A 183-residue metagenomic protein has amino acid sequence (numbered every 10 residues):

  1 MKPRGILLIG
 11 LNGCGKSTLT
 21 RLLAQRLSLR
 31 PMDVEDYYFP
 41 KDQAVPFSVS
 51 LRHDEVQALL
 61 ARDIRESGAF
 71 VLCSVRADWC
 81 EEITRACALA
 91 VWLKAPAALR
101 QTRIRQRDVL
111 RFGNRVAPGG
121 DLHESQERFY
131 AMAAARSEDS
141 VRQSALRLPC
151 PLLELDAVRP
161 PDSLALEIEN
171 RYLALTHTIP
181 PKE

Functional and structural regions predicted by a protein language model:
L8: Hydrophobic anchor at the beta1->P-loop junction of P-loop NTPases
N12: The conserved Walker
K16: Conserved lysine of the Walker
R21, Q25-R65: Conserved substrate/cofactor phosphate-moiety recognition/catalytic segment in nucleotide-dependent phosphotransferases
E66-F70: Loop/turn-to-beta-strand initiation segments
A86-R107: Conserved phosphate-donor/acceptor-positioning beta-strand/loop module used by diverse small-molecule
Q106-N114: Conserved AAA+ ATPase "sensor/coupling" helix adjacent to the nucleotide-binding pocket
G113-E167: Small-molecule kinase domains that catalyze NTP-dependent phosphoryl transfer to phosphate-bearing small molecules
